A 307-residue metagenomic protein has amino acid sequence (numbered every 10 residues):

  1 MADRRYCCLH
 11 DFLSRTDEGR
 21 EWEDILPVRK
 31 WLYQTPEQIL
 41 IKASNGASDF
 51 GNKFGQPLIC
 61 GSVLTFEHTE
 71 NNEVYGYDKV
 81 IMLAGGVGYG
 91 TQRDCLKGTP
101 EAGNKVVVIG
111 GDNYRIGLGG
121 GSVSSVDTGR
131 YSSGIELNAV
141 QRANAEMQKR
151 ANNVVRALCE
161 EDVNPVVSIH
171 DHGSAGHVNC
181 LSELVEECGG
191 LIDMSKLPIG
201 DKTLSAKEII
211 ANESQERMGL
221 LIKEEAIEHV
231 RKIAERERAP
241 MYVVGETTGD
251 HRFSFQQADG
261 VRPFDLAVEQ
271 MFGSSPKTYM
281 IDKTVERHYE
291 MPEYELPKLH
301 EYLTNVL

Functional and structural regions predicted by a protein language model:
M1-L307: Glycine/proline-enriched, intrinsically flexible loops and inter-domain linkers
